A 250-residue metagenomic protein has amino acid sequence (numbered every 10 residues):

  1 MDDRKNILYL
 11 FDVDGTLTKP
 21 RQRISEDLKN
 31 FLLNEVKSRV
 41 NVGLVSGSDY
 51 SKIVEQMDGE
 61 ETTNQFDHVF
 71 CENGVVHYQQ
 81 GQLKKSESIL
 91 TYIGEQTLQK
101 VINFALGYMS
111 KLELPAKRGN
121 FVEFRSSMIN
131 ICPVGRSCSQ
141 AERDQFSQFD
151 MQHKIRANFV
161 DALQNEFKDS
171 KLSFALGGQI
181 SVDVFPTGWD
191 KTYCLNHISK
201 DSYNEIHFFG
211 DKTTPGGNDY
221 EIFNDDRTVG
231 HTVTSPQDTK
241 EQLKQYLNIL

Functional and structural regions predicted by a protein language model:
D2-K5, S25, F185-L250: Mg2+-dependent phosphoryl-transfer enzymes with acidic/Ser/Thr/Gly-rich catalytic loops
D3-L10, D27-V40, E166, D201 (+1 more regions): A short, Lys/Arg-enriched amphipathic alpha-helix followed by its capping loop at the start of a domain
R4-R23, V69, L195, D219: Asp-based phosphoryl-transfer active-site loop
F11-D14, E72-G74, R125, C132-R136: Short loop/turn segments at strand-loop or loop-helix junctions that form parts of catalytic or ligand-binding pockets
T18-Q22, G47-S48, V184-P186: Short, flexible loop segments at the rims of nucleotide/cofactor-binding pockets, characterized by
R23-N120: Active-site phosphate-binding/coordination module
K37-N41, D169-S173, Y203-N204, D226-T228: A generic structural motif
P115-H207: Conserved acidic, metal-coordinating active-site core of Asp-based, Mg2+-dependent phosphoryl-transfer enzymes
